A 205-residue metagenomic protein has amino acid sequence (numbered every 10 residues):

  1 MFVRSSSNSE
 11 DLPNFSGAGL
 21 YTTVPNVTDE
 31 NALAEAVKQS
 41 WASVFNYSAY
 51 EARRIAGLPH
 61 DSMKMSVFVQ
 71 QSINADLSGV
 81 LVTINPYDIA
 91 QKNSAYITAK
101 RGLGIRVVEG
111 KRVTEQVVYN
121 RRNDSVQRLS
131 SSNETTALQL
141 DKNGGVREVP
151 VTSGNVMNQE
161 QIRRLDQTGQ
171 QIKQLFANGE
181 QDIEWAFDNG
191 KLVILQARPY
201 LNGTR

Functional and structural regions predicted by a protein language model:
M1-R205: Conserved mixed alpha/beta core segments that line enzyme active sites in large multi-domain catalysts
